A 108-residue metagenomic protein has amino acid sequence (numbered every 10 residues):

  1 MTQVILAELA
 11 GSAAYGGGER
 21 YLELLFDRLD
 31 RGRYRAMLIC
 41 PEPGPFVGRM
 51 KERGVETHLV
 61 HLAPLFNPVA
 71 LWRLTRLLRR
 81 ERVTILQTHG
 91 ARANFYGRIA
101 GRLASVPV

Functional and structural regions predicted by a protein language model:
T2-L6: Extreme N-terminal starter segment of soluble prokaryotic enzymes
A7, I85, G101-V108: Active-site proximal beta-strand in glycosyltransferases
E8-P68: N-terminal strand-loop element at the rim of the active site of nucleotide-sugar-dependent glycosyltransferases
L71-T75: Short hydrophobic/charged patches on amphipathic alpha-helices used for structural packing and interfaces
L77-T84: Glycine-rich phosphate-binding loop signature in dinucleotide/nucleotide-binding domains
T88-Y96: Short His-centered aromatic/hydrophobic patch
